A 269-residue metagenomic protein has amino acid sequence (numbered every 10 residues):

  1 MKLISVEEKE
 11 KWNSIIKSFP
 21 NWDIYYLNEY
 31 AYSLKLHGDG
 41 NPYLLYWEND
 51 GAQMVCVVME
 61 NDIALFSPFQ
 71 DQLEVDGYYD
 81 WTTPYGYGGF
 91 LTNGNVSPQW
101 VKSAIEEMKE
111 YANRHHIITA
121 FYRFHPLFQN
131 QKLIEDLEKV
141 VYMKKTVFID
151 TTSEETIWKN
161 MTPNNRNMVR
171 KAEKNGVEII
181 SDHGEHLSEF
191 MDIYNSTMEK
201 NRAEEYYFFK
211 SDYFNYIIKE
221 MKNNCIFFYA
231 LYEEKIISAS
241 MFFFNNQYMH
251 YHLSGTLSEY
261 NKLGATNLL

Functional and structural regions predicted by a protein language model:
M1-Q72, F124-K262: A conserved beta-strand-loop-helix scaffold within acyl/acetyltransferase catalytic domains
P68-V141, N246-L269: Acyl-donor binding region in acyl/amide transferases
